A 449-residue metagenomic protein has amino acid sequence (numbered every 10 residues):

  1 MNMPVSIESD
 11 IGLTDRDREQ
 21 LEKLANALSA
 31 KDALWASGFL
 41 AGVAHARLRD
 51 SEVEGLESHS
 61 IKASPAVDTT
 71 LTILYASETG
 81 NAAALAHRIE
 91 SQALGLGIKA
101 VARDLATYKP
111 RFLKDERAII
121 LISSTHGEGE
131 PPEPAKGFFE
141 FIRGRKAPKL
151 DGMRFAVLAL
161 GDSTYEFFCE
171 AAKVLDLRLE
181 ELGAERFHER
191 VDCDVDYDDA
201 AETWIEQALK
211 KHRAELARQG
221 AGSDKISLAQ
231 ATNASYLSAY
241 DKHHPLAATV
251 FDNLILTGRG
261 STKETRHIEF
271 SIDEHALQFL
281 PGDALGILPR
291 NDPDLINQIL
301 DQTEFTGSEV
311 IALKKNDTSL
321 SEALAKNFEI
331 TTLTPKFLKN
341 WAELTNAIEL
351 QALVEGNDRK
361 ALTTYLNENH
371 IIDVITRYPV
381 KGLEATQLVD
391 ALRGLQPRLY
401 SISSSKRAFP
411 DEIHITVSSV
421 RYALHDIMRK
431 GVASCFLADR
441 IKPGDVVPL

Functional and structural regions predicted by a protein language model:
M1-L449: FNR-like FAD-binding dehydrogenase module
